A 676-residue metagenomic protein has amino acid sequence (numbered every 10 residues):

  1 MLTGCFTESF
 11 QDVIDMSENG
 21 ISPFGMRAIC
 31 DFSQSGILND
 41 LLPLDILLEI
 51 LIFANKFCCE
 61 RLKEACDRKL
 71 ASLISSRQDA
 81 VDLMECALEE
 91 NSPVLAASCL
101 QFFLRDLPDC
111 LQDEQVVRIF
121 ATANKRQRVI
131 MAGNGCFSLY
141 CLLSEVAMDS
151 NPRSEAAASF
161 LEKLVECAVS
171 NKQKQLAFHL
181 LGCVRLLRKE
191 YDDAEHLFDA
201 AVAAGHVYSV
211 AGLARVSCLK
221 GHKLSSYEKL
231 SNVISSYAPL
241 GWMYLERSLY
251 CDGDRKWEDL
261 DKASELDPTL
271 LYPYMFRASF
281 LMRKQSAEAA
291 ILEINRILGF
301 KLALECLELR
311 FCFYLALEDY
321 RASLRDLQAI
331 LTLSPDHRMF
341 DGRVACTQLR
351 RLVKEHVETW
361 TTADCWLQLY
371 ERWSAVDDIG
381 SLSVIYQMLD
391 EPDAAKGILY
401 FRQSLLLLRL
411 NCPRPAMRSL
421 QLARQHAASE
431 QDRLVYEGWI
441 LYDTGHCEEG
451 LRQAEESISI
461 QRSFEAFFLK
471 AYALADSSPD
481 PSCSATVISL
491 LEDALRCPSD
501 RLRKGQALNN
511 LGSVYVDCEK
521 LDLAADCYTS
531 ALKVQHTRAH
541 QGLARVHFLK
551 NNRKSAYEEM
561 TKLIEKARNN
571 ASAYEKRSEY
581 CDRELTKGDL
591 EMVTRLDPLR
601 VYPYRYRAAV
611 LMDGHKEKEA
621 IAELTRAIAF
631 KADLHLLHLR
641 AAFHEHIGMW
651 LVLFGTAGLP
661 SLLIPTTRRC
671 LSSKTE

Functional and structural regions predicted by a protein language model:
M1-S75: Canonical BTB/POZ domain core
L42-L48, R61-F160: Alpha-helical protein-protein interaction/assembly modules
E145, C183, R215, L249 (+14 more regions): Residue-level recognition of tetratricopeptide repeat
S150-N151, R188, K220, Y250 (+14 more regions): Structural motif corresponding to the intra-repeat A-B loop/turn of tetratricopeptide repeats
A157, A194, S226, K256 (+11 more regions): Single-residue signature of alpha-solenoid repeat helices
L161, F198, L230, L260 (+11 more regions): Hydrophobic/aromatic packing residues within the alpha-helices of TPR/SEL1-like helical repeat arrays
V169-K172, A204-H206, S235-P239, P268 (+12 more regions): Short coil turns that delineate tetratricopeptide repeat
A177, S209-A211, M243, P273 (+12 more regions): TPR alpha-solenoid repeat register
